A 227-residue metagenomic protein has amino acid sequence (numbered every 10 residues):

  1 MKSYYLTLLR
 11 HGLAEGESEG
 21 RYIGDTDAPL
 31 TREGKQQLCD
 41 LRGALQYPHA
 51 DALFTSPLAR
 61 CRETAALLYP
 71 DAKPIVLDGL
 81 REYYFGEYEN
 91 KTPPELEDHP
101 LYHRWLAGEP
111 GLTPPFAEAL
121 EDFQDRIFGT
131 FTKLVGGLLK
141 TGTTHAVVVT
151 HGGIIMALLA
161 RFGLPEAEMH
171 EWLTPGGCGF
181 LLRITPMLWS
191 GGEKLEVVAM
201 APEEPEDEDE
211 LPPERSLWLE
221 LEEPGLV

Functional and structural regions predicted by a protein language model:
K2, P48-G79, R104, A160 (+1 more regions): Conserved histidine-centered catalytic loops in small-molecule metabolism enzymes
Y4-A72: Active-site-proximal alpha-helix that buttresses catalytic centers in soluble enzyme cores
L6, T144-G152: Generic beta-sheet signal
P29, A72-G79, E166-P175: Short hydrophobic/aromatic-enriched beta-strand-loop microsegments
Q46-H49, L134-T144: Glycine-rich phosphate-binding loop signature in dinucleotide/nucleotide-binding domains
T55-S56, D125, V149-T150: Short beta-strand scaffold positions
L68-F128, W218: Phosphate-handling substructures
P165-E193: Domain-level recognition of soluble alpha/beta enzyme cores, biased toward histidine phosphatases/phosphomutases
